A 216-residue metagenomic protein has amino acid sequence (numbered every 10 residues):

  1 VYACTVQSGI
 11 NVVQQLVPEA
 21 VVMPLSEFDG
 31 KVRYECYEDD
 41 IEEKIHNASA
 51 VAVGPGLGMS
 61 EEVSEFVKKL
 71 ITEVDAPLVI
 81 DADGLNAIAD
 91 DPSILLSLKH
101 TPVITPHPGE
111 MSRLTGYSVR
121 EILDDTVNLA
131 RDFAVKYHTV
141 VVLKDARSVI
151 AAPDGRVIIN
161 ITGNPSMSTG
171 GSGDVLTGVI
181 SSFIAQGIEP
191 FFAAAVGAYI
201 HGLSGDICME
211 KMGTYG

Functional and structural regions predicted by a protein language model:
V1-P77, N86-V103, P108-G216: Small-residue (G/A/S/T)-rich helix-start motifs and N-terminal tracts that mark the onset
